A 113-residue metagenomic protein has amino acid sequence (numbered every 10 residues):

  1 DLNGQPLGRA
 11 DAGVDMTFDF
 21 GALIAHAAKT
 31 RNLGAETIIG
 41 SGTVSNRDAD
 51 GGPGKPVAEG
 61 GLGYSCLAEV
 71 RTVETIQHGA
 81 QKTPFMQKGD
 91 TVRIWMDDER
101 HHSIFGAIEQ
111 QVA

Functional and structural regions predicted by a protein language model:
D1-A113: Catalytic-pocket segment enriched in acidic/His residues
